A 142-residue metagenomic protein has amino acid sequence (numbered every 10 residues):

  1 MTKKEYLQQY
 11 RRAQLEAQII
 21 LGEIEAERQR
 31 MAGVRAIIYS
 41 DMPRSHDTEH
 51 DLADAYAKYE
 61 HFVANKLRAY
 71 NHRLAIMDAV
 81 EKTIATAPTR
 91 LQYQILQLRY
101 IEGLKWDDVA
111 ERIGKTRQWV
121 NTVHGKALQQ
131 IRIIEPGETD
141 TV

Functional and structural regions predicted by a protein language model:
M1-T86, G125, Q129, I133-V142: N-terminal interaction/assembly modules
K82-T83, L96, G114: A general structural-boundary detector
P88-L104: Short amphipathic alpha helix immediately N-terminal
D108-I113: Short alpha-helical "recognition helix" segments of helix-turn-helix
